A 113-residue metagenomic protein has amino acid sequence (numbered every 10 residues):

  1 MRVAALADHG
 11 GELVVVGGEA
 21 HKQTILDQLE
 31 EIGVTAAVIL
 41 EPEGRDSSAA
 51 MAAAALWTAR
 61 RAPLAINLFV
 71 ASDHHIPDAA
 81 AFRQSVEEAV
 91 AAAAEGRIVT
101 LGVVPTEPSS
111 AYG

Functional and structural regions predicted by a protein language model:
M1-A80, E87: Conserved N-terminal catalytic core of the sugar/cofactor nucleotidyltransferase
H74-S110: Conserved donor-nucleotide/metal-binding helix-loop-beta segment in metal-dependent transferases, i.e., the alpha-helix
